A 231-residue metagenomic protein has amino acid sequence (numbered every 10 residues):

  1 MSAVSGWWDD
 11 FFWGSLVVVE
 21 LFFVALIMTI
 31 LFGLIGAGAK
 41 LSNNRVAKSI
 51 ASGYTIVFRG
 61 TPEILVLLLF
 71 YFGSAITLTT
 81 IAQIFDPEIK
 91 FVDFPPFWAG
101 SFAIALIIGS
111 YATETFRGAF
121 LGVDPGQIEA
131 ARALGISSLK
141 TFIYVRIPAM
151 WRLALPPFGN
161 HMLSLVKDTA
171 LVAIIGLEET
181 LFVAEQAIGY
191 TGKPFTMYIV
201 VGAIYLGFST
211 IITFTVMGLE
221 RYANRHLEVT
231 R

Functional and structural regions predicted by a protein language model:
M1-R231: Transmembrane alpha-helices and adjacent helix-loop boundaries
